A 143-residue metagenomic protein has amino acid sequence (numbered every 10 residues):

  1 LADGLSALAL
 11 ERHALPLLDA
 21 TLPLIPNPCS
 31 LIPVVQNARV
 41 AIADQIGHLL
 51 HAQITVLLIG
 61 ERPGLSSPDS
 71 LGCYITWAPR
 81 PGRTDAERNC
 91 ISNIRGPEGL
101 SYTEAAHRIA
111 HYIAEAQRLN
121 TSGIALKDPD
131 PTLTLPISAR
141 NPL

Functional and structural regions predicted by a protein language model:
L1-A9, V56-L58: Short glycine-rich or small-residue beta-strand-to-loop segments that form or flank ligand, phosphate, metal/Fe-S
A7-L10, A38-D44, G64-S67: Short, well-ordered, mixed-charge alpha-helical segments that flank or form enzyme active sites
A7-P28: Glycine-rich phosphate/diphosphate-binding loop of Rossmann-like nucleotide-binding domains
A14-D19, L49, G72-T76: Short, solvent-exposed amphipathic alpha-helical segments in soluble enzyme and RNA/protein-processing domains
L22-L50: Active-site rim loops that border cofactor/substrate pockets in soluble metabolic enzymes
S30-P33, Q53-L57, C73, R88-C90: Structural motif
D44-G72: Glycine-rich phosphate-binding loop
E61-L143: C-terminal functional extensions of proteins
